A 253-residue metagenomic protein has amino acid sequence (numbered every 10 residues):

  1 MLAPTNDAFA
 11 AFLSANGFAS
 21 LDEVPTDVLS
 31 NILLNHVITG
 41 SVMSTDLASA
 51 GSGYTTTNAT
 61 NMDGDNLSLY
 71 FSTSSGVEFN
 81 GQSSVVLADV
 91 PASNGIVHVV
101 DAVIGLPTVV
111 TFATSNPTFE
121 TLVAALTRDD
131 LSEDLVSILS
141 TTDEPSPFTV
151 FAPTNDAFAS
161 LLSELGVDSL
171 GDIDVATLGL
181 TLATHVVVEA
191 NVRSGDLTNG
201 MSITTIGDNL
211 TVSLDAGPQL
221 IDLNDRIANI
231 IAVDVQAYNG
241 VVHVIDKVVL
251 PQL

Functional and structural regions predicted by a protein language model:
M1-L253: Mature, structured domains of secreted/extracytosolic soluble proteins
